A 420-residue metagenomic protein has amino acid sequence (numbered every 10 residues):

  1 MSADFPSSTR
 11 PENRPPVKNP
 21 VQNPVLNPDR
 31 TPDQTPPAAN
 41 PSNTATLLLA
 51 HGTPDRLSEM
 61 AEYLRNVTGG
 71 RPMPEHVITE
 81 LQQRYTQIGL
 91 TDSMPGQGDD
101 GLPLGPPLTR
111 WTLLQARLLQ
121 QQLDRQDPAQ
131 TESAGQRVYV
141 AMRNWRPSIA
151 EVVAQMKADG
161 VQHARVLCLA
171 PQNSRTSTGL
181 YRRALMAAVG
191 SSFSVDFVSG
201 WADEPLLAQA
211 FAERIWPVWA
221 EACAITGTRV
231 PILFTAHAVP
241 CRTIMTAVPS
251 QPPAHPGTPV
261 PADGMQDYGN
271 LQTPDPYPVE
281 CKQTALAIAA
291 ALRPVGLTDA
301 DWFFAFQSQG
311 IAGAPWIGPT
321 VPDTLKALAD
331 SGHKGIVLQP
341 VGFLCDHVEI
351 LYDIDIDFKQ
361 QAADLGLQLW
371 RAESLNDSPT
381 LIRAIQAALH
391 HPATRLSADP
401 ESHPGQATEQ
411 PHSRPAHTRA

Functional and structural regions predicted by a protein language model:
S2-P15, D29-A420: Active-site-proximal alpha-helix that buttresses catalytic centers in soluble enzyme cores
